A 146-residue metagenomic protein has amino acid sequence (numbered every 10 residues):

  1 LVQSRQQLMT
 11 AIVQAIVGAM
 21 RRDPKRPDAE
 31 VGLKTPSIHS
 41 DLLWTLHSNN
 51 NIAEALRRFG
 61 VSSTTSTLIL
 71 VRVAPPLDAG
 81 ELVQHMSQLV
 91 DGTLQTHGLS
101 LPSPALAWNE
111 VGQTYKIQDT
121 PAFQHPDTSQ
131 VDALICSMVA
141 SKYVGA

Functional and structural regions predicted by a protein language model:
L1-G60: Positively charged, polar, low-complexity stretches
A55-A146: Glycine-rich, aromatic-bearing surface loops/beta-hairpins
